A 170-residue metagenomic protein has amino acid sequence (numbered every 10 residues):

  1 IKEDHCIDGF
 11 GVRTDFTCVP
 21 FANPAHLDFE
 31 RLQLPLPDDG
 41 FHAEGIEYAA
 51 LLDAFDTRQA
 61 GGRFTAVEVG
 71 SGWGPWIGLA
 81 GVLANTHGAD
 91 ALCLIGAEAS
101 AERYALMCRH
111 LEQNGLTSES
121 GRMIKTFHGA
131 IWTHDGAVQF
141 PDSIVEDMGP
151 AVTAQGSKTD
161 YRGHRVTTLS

Functional and structural regions predicted by a protein language model:
I1-S170: Phosphate/nucleotide-binding beta-alpha loop and adjacent structural elements of enzyme active sites
